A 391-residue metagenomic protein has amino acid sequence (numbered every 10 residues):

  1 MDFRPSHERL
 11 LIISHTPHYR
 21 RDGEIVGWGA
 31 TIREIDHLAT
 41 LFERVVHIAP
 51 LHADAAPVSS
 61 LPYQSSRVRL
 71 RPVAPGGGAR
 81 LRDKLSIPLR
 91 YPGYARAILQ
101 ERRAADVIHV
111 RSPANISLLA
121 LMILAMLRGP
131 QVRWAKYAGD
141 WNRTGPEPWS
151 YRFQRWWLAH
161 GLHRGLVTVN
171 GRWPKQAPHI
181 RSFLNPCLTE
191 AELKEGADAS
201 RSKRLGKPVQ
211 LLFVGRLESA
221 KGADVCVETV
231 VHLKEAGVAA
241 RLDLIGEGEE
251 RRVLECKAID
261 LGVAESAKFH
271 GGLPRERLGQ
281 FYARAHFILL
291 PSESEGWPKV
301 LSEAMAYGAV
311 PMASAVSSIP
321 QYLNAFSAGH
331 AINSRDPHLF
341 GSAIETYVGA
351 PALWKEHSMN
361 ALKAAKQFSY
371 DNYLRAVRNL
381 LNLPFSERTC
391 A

Functional and structural regions predicted by a protein language model:
V209, F213-H232, V238, L242 (+2 more regions): A conserved mid-protein helix/loop that constitutes part of the nucleotide-sugar donor-binding site
E255-L273: Nucleotide-activated donor-binding/catalytic signature segment of Leloir-type glycosyltransferases, i.e., the conserved
V263-S266, L339, T346, L353-Q367 (+1 more regions): A short, well-ordered alpha-helix in the C-terminal region of glycosyltransferases
G272-L273, Q280-A285, V377: Short alpha-helical donor nucleotide-sugar binding micro-motif in glycosyltransferases
I288-L289: A short hydrophobic beta-strand element within the catalytic core of glycosyltransferases that build diverse glycans
E293: Aromatic "clamp/platform" in nucleotide-sugar-dependent glycosyltransferases that forms part of the donor/acceptor
V310-A313: Short hydrophobic beta-strand element within catalytic cores of glycosyltransferases and related nucleotide-activated
A325-P337, Y347-P351: Conserved acidic donor-binding segment of nucleotide-sugar-dependent glycosyltransferases
